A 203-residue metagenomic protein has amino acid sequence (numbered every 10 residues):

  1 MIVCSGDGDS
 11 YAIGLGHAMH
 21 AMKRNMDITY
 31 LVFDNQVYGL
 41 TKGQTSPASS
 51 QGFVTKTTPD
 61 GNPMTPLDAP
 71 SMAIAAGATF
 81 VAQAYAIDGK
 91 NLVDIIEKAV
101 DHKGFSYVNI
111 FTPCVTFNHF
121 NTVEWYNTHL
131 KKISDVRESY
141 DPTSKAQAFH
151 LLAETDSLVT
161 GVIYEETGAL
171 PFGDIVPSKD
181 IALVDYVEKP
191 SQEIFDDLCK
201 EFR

Functional and structural regions predicted by a protein language model:
M1, K23-T29, F33, G77-A78 (+2 more regions): Short coil/turn connectors at secondary-structure junctions
M1-G39, V93: Thiamine diphosphate
V3-S5, F80-Y85, Y107: Short catalytic-loop micro-motif centered on adjacent basic/acidic residues
I13-H17, K23, L40-T45, N118-V123 (+1 more regions): Short acidic, glycine/serine/threonine-rich loops at helix termini
G39, K90-L92, V108, V115-F120 (+1 more regions): Short acidic/glycine-rich loop or secondary-structure boundary segments that cap or lie
Q44-Q51, G89, I96-F105, H119-I133 (+1 more regions): Short, surface-exposed, charged loop/turn segments at secondary-structure junctions
S46-A99: Conserved thiamine diphosphate
C114-R203: Flexible, low-complexity linker and terminal segments
